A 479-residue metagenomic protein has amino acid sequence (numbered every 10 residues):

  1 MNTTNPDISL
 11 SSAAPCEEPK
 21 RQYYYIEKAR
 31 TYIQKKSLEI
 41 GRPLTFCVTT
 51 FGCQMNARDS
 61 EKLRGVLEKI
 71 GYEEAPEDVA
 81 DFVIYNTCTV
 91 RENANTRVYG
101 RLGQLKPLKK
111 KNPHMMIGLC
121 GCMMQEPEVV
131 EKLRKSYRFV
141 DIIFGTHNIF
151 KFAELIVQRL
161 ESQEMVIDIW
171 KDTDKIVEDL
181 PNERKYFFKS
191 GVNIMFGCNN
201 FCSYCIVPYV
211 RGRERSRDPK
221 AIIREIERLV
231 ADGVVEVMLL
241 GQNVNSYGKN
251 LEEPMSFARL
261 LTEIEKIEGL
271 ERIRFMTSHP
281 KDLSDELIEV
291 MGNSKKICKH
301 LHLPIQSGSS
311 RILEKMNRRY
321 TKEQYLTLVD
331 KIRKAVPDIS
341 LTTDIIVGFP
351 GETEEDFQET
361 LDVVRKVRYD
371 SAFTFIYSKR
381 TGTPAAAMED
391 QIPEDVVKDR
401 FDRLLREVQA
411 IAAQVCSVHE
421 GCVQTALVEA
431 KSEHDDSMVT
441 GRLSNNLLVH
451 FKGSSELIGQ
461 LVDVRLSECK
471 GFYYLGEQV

Functional and structural regions predicted by a protein language model:
N2-Y247, E286, L301, E323-K334 (+4 more regions): Proteins enriched for Cys/Gly/acidic motifs involved in redox and nucleic-acid/cofactor modification
T49, V207, L240-Q242, M276-S278 (+6 more regions): Generic beta-strand/beta-sheet core signal
C53, G248-G269, K315-R319, K379-A410: Radical SAM enzyme [4Fe-4S]-AdoMet core and its adjacent flexible, acidic and glycine-rich loops/tails across
H114-L119, E126-E128, A231-E354, R365: Conserved SAM/AdoMet-binding glycine-rich loop
N182-R184, E289-N293, I305, C416-V418 (+2 more regions): Replace "in large, NTP-powered and nucleic-acid-processing enzymes" with "in large, NTP-powered factors and other
K185-F188, C198-N200, I297, S307 (+5 more regions): Short flexible coil/turn linkers enriched for glycine and charged/polar residues that connect secondary-structure
C202, I222, L239, F275 (+7 more regions): Conserved, mostly hydrophobic/aromatic
A387-V479: Terminal RNA-binding accessory module
